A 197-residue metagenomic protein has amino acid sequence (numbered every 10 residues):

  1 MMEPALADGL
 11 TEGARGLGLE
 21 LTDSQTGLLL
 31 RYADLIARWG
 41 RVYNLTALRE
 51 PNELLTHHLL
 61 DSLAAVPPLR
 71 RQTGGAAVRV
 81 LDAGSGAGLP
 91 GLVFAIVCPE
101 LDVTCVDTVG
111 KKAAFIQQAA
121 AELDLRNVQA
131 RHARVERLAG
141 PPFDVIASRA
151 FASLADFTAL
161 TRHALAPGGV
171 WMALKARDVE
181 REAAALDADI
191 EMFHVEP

Functional and structural regions predicted by a protein language model:
M1-G75, L81, K111-K112, Q118-V128: Class I SAM-dependent transferase core
G13, T26, V97, A185-D189: Alpha-helical structural signal in soluble globular domains
I36, F94, L174-K175: Residue-level signal for inorganic ion chemistry
Q72-A76, L138-P141: Glycine-rich phosphate-binding loop signature in dinucleotide/nucleotide-binding domains
D82-G86: Conserved S-adenosyl-L-methionine
A87-E100: Conserved SAM-binding loop of SAM-dependent methyltransferases across substrates and taxa, primarily the Class I
E100-P197: S-adenosylmethionine
